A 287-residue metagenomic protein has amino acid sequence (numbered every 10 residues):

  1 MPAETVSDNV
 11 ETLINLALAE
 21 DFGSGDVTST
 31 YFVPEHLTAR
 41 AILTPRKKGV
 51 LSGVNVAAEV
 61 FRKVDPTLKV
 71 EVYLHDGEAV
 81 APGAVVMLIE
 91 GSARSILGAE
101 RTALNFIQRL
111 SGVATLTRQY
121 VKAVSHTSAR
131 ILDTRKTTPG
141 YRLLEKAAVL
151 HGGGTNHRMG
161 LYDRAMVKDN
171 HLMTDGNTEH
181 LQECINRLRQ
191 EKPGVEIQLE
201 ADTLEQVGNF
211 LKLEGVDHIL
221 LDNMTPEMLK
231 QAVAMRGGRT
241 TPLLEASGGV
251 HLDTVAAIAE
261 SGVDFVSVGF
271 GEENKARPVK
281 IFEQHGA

Functional and structural regions predicted by a protein language model:
P2-D202, Q206-L213, H218, E227-M235 (+3 more regions): Acidic/glycine-rich phosphate/pyrophosphate-binding loops and surrounding catalytic core that coordinate Mg2+
D222-N223, G248, F270: Short secondary-structure boundary segments
T240-P242: A short helix->loop->beta-strand "cap" motif at the edges of active sites that frequently abuts
L252: Cys/His-rich Zn2+-binding cysteine-cluster or related metal-binding knuckle/ribbon modules and their
F270-E273, G286: Active-site-adjacent C-terminal substructures of enzyme catalytic domains
K280-A287: Active-site loop ensemble at the mouth of alpha/beta enzyme cores that anchors a bound cofactor
